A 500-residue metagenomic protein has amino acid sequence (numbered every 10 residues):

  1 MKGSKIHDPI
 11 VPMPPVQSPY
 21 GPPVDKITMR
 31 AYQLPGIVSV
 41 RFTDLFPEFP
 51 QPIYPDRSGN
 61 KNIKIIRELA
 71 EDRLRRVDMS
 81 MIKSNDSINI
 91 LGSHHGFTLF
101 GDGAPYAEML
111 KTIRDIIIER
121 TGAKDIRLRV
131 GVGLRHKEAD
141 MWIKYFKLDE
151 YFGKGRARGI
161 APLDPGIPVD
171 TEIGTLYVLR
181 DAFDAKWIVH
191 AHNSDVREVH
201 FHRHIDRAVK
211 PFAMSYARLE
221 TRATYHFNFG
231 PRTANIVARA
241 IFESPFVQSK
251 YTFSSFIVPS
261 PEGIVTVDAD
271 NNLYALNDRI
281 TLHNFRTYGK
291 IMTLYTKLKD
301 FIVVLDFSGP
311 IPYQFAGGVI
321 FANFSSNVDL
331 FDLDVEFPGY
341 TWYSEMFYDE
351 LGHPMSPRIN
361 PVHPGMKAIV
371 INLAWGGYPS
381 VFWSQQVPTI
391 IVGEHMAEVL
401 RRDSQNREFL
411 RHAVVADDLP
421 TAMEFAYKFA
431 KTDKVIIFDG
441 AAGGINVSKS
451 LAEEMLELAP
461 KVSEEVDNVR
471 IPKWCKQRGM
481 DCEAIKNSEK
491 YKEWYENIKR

Functional and structural regions predicted by a protein language model:
K2-I65: N-terminal amphipathic/basic leader segments beginning at the initiator methionine
P14, P19-P35, G318-R500: C-terminal non-catalytic interaction/assembly regions of soluble proteins
A70-L91, G122, T296-K297: Glycine-rich phosphate/diphosphate-binding loops that line cofactor/substrate pockets in enzymes
D86-G103, R127-G133, I437-D439: Short glycine-rich or small-residue beta-strand-to-loop segments that form or flank ligand, phosphate, metal/Fe-S
G103-K154: Membrane helical hairpin/interfacial module
H136-R203: An acidic, phosphate/nucleotide-engaging active-site surface
G174-P261, N271: Divalent-metal (Mg2+/Mn2+/Ca2+)-assisted nucleotide/phosphate chemistry catalytic cores
T233-V303, S308-G309: C-terminal functional extensions of proteins
